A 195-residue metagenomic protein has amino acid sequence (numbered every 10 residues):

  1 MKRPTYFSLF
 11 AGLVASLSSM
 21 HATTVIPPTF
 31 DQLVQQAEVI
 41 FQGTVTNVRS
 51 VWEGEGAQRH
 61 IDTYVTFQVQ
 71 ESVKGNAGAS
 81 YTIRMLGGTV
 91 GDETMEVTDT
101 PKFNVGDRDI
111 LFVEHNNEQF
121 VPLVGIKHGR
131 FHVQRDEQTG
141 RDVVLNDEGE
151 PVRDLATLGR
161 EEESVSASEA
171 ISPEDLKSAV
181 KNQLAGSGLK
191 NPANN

Functional and structural regions predicted by a protein language model:
M1-R3: N-terminal secretory signal peptides that target proteins for export/translocation
T5, F10-G12, L17-N195: Transition segments tied to proteolytic processing and entry into folded domains
